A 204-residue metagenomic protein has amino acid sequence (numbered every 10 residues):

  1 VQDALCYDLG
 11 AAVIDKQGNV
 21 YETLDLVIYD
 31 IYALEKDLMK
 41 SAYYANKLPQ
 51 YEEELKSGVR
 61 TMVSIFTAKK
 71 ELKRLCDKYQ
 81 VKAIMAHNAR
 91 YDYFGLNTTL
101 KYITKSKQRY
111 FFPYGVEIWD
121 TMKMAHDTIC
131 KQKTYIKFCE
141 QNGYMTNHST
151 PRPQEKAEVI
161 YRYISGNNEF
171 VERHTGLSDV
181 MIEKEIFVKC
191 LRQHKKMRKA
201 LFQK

Functional and structural regions predicted by a protein language model:
V1-C6, G18, C76, A83 (+4 more regions): Catalytic phosphate/metal-binding cores of nucleic-acid and nucleotide-processing enzymes, i.e., regions that mediate
V1-N97: Conserved non-catalytic scaffold segment of RNase H-like nuclease domains
G18, K123, I182: Short, glycine/acidic-enriched loop or turn micro-motifs at the edges of active sites
D25-I28, E117-K123: Structural signal for conserved beta-strand scaffold positions within catalytic alpha/beta enzyme cores
E54-V59, S106-F112, N167-E172: Short, polar/flexible loop-turn hinges at active-site or ligand-entry regions and domain interfaces
Q80-R90, F94-G95, E140-K204: Acidic, Mg2+-coordinating catalytic module of metal-dependent nucleases/exonucleases that use a two-metal-ion mechanism
W119-H148: Short alpha-helix plus adjacent loop in nuclease-associated cores
